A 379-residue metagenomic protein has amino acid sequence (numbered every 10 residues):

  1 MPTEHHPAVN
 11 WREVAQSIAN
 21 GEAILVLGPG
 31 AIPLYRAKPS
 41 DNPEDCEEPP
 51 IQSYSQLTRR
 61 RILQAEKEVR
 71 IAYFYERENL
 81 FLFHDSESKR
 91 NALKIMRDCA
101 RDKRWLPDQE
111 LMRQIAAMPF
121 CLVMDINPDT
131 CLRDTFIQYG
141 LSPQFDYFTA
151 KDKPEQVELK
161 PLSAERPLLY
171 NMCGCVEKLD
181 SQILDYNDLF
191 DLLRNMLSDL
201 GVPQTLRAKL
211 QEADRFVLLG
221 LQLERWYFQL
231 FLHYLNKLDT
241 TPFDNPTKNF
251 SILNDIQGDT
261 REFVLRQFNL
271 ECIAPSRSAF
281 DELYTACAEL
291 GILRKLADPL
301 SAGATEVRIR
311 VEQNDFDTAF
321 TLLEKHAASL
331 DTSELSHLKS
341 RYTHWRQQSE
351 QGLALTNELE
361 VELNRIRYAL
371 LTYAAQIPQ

Functional and structural regions predicted by a protein language model:
M1-A117, C121-M124, L132, E224: Gly/serine-rich nucleotide phosphate-binding loop at the start of the catalytic core of nucleotide/ADP-ribose-handling
M1-L25, A31-I51, E110, Y139-L141 (+2 more regions): SIR2/sirtuin-family catalytic core signature
S142-Q211: Active-site gating loop/helix substructures
G303-V307, S340: Conserved small-residue packing positions in alpha-helical repeats and bundles
V311-E312: Hydrophobic/aromatic side-chain positions at a characteristic register within alpha-helices of tetratricopeptide repeats
T321-S349: Short, charge-rich amphipathic alpha-helical segments embedded in non-transmembrane helical bundles/solenoids
Q348-Q379: Death-fold interaction domains
